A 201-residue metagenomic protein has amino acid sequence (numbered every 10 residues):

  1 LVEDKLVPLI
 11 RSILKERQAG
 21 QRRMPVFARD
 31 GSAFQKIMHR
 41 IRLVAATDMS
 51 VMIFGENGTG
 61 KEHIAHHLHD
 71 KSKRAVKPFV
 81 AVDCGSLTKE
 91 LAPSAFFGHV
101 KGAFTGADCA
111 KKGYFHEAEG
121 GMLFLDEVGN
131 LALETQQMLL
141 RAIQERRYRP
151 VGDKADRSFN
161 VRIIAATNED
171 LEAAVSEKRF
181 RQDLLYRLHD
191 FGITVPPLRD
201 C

Functional and structural regions predicted by a protein language model:
L1-R22: N-terminal accessory segments that target, anchor, or regulate ATP-driven/P-loop NTPase machines and associated
L1-V7, P93, Q137, R181 (+1 more regions): Conserved two-component signaling phosphotransfer/partner-docking surface
E16-A19, A142, Y148, R187-F191: Coiled-coil segment of the histidine kinase dimerization/signal-transmission module
Q21-S158, I163-E169, A174, P197-D200: AAA+ ATPase active-site-proximal loops
H69, R179-R181: Short, solvent-exposed amphipathic alpha-helical segments in soluble enzyme and RNA/protein-processing domains
